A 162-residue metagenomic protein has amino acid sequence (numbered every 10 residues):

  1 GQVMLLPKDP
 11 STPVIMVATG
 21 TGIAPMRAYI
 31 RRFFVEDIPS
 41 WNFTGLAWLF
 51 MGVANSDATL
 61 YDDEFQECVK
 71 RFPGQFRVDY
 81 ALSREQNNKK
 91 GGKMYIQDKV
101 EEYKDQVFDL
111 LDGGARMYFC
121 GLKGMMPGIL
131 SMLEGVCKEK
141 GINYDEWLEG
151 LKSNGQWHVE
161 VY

Functional and structural regions predicted by a protein language model:
G1-L5, F34-Y162: Reductase modules of NAD(P)H-dependent flavoproteins
D9-V35, M125: Active-site beta-strand/loop microenvironment that shapes enzyme catalytic pockets
